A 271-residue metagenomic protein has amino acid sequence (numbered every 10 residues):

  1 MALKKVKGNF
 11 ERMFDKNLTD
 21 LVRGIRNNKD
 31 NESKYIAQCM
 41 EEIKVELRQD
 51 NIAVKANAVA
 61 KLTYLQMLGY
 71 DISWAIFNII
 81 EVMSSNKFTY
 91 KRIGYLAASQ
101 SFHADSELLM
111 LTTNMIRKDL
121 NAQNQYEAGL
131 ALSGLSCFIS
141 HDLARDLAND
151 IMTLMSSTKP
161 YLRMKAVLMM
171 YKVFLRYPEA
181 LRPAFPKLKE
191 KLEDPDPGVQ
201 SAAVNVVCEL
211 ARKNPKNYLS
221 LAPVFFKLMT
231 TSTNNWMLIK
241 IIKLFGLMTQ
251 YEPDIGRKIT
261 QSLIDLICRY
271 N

Functional and structural regions predicted by a protein language model:
A2-M83, K87-N271: Extended alpha-solenoid helical-repeat scaffolds
